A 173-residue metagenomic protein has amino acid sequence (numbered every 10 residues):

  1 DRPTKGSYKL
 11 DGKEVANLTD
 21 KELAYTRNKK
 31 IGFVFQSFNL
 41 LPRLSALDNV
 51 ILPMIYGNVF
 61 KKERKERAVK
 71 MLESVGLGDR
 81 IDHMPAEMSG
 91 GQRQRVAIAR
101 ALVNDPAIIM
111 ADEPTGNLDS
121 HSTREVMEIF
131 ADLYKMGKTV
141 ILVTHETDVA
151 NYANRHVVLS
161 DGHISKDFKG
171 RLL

Functional and structural regions predicted by a protein language model:
D1-L159: ABC family nucleotide-binding domain
H156-F168: H-loop (His-switch) and adjacent beta-strand-loop-beta switch element of ABC-type ATPase nucleotide-binding domains
R171-L173: ABC ATPase nucleotide-binding domains
